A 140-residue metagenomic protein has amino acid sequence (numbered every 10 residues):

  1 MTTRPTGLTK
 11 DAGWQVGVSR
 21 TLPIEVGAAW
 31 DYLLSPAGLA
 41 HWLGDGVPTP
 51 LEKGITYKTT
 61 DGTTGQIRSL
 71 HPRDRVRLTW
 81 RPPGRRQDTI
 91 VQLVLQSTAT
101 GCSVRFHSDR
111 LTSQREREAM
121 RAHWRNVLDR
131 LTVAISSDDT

Functional and structural regions predicted by a protein language model:
M1-P48: Hydrophobic ligand-binding cavity/cleft-lining segments
R4, V133-T140: Short, highly charged C-terminal tails/helix-capping segments
G13-S19, G62, R75, I90 (+1 more regions): Intrinsic-disorder/low-complexity, polar/charged segments enriched in Ser/Thr/Lys/Arg/Asp/Glu/Gln
G17-P23, K58, Q66, V94: Generic structural detector for well-ordered beta-strands
V26-G27, R68-R73, L95-S103: A short, structured loop/turn motif at beta-sheet edges
L34-G84, I90: Glycine-rich portal/gate segments that line the openings of hydrophobic small-molecule binding cavities
G38-H41, P48-E52, R110, N126 (+1 more regions): Structured surface interface patches that mediate subunit assembly and partner/cofactor docking
R77-T79, P83-V133: Beta-strand/loop substructures that line and gate deep hydrophobic ligand-binding cavities in soluble
